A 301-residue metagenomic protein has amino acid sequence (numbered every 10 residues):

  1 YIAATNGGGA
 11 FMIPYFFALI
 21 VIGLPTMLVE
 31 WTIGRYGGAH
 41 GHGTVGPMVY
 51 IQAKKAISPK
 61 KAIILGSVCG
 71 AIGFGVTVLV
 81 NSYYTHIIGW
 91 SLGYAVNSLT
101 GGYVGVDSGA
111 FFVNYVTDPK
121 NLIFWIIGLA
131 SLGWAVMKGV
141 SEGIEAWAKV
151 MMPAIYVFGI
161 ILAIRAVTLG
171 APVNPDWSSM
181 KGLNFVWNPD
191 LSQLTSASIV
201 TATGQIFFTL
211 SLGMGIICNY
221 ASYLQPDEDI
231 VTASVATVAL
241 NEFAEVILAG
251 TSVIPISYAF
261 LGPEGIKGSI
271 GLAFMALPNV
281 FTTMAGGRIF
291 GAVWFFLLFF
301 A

Functional and structural regions predicted by a protein language model:
Y1-M12, F16-V21: N-terminal signal-anchor module of multipass membrane proteins
I2-N6, Y36-G75, T85-G143, A171-V200 (+1 more regions): Inter-helical loop and helix-membrane interface segments of multi-pass membrane transporters/permeases
G9-Y15, K60-A71, E228-T237: Membrane-interface alpha-helices at helix entry/exit sites of multi-pass transporters
P14-K54, A259: Juxtamembrane transmembrane-helix boundary signature
Y15-L24, I72-Y84, I88-L99, F124-K138 (+3 more regions): Hydrophobic core segments of alpha-helical transmembrane domains in multi-pass membrane transport and ion-translocation
F16, G23, I63, N121 (+3 more regions): Hydrophobic alpha-helical transmembrane segments of integral membrane proteins, especially multi-pass transporters
L28-Y36, S91, A95, G143-A146 (+2 more regions): Membrane-spanning helices that line or support transport/gating and their immediate boundary helices in channels
E145, K149-A301: Membrane-embedded translocation segments of transport machinery
